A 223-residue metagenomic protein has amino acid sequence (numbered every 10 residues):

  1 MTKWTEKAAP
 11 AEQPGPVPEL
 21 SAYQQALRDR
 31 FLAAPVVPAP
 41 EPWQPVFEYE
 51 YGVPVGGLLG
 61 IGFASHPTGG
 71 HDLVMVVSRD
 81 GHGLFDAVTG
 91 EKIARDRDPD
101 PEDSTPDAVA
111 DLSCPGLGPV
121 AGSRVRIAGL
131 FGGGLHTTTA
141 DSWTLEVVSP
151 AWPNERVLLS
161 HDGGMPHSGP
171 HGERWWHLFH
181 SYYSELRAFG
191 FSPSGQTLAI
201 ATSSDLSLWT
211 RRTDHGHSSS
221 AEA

Functional and structural regions predicted by a protein language model:
T2-A223: WD40-repeat beta-propeller superdomains and closely related acidic/aromatic-rich repeat-like regions
